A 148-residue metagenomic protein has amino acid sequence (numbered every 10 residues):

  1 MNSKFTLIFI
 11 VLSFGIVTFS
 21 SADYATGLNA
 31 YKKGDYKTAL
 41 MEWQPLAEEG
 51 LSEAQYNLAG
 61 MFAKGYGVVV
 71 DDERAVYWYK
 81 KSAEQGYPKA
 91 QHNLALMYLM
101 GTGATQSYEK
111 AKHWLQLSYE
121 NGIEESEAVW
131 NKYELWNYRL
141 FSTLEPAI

Functional and structural regions predicted by a protein language model:
M1-L7: Positively charged n-region of N-terminal signal peptides that target proteins for export
G15-V17: N-terminal signal peptide c-region/cleavage motif recognized by signal peptidases
D23-A30, P45-L46, N57-K64, N93-M100 (+1 more regions): Hydrophobic face of amphipathic alpha-helices that form TPR/SEL1-like repeat modules and related alpha-solenoid
A30, E48-L51, K64-Y66, D71 (+5 more regions): Short helix-capping/linker turns of helical repeat alpha-solenoids
Y119-I148: Terminal, low-structured helical/coil segments at or just beyond the last alpha-helical repeat
